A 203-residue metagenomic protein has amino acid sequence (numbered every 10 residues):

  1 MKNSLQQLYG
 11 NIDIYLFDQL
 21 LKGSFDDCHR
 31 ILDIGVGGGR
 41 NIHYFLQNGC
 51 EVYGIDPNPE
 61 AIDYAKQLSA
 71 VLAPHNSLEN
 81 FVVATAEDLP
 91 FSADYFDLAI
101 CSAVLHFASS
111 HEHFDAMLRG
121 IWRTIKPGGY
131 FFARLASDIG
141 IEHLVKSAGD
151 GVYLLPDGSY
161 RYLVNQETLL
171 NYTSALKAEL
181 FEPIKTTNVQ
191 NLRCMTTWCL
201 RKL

Functional and structural regions predicted by a protein language model:
M1-D26, I31-L32, G37-D88, Y130-L203: Class I (Rossmann-like) S-adenosyl-L-methionine-dependent methyltransferase catalytic domain, capturing the SAM-binding
P59, H111-D115: Non-membrane alpha-helical structural segments and their capping/turn regions in soluble enzymes
E87-A99: A short acidic, Gly/Pro-enriched loop at the edge of an enzyme's catalytic core that lines a small-molecule cofactor
F96, H113, T168: Residue-level recognition of oxygen-bearing side chains
L98-E112: A short SAM/SAH-binding and catalytic strip from SAM-dependent methyltransferases
L105, M117, S137: Flexible, active-site-proximal loop/turn residues at the rims of small-molecule/cofactor binding pockets and catalytic
D115-P127: A short glycine-rich, Lys/Arg-flanked "PGG" loop and its adjoining helix->strand segment in the class I
